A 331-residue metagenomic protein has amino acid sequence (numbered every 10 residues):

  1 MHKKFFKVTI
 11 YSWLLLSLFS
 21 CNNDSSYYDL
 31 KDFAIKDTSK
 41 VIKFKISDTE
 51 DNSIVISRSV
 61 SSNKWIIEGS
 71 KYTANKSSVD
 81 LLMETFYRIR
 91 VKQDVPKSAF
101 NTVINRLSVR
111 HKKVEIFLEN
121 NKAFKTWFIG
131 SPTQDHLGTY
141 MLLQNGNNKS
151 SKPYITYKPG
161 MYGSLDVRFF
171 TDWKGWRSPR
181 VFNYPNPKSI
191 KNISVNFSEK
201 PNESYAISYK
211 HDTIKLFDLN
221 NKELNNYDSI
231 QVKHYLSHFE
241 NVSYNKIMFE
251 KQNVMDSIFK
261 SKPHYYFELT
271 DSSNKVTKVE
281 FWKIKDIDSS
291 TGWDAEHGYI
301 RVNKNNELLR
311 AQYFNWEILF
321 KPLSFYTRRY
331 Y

Functional and structural regions predicted by a protein language model:
M1-K7: Positively charged n-region of N-terminal signal peptides that target proteins for export
F6, W13, S17, C21-Y331: Secondary-structure "cap/kink" motif recognition
